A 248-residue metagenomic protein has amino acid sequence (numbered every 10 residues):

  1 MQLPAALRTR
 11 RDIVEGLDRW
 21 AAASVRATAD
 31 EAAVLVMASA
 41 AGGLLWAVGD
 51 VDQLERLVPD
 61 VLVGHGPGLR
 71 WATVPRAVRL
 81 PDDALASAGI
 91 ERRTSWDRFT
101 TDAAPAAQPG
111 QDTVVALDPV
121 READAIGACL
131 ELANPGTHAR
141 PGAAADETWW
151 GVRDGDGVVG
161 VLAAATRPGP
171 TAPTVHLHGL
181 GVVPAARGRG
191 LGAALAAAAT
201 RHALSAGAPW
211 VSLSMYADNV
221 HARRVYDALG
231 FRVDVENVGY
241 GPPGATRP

Functional and structural regions predicted by a protein language model:
M1-D83: N-terminal charged segments
M1-G16, W96-R98, A103-T137: Short amphipathic alpha-helix that is part of the acyltransferase structural core
E31-A32, G157-G160, H221: Glycine-rich acetyl-CoA-binding "A-motif" of GNAT/NAT acetyltransferases
A40-W46, R167-L177, R187: A conserved beta-turn-beta hairpin within the catalytic core of GNAT-like acetyltransferases that forms part
D52-V63, V182-P184, G188-S205, R223-A228: Conserved acetyl-CoA-binding loop-helix of GNAT-fold acetyltransferases
A77-R92, A193, A217-E236, P242-P243: Conserved active-site alpha-helix within GNAT-family acetyltransferase domains
R93-Q108, P209, S214-V220, R232 (+1 more regions): C-terminal "cap" of GNAT-fold acetyltransferases
T137-W149, R153-V182: A conserved beta-strand-loop-helix scaffold within acyl/acetyltransferase catalytic domains
